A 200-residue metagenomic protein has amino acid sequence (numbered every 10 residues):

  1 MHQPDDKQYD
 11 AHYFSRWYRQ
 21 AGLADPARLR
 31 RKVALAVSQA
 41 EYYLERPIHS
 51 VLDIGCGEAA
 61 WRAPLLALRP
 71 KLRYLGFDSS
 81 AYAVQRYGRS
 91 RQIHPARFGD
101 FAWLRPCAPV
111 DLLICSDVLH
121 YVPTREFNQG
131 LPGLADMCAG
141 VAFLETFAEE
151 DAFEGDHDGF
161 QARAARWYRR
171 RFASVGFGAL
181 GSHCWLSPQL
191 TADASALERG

Functional and structural regions predicted by a protein language model:
M1-P106, V122-G200: Class I (Rossmann-like) S-adenosyl-L-methionine-dependent methyltransferase catalytic domain, capturing the SAM-binding
I114: A conserved beta-strand element that flanks and buttresses the S-adenosyl-L-methionine
D117-Y121: Short catalytic micro-motifs in class I SAM-dependent methyltransferases
